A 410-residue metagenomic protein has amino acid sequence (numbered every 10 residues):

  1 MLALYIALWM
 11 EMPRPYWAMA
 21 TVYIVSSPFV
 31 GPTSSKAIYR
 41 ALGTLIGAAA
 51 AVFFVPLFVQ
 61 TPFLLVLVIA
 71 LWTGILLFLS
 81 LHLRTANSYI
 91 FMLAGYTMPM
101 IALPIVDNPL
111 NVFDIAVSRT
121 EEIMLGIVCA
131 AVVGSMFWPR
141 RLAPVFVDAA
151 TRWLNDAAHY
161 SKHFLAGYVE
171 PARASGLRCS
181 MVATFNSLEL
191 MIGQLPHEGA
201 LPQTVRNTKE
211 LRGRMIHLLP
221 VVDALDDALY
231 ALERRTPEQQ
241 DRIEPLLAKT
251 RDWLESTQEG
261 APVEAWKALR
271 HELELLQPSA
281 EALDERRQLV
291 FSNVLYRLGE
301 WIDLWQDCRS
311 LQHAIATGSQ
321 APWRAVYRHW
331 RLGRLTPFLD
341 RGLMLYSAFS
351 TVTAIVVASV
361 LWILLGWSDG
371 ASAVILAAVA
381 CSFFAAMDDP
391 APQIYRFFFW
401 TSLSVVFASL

Functional and structural regions predicted by a protein language model:
M1-T204, S310, A314-T317, A321-L410: A transmembrane helix-and-boundary motif of multi-pass membrane transporters/channels
L154-F164, L211-R331: Soluble C-terminal extramembrane regulatory/interaction domains of multi-pass membrane proteins
M191-V205, A231-L232, S256-V263: Short, solvent-exposed, charged loop/turn and helix-capping segments that join or cap alpha-helices on peripheral
